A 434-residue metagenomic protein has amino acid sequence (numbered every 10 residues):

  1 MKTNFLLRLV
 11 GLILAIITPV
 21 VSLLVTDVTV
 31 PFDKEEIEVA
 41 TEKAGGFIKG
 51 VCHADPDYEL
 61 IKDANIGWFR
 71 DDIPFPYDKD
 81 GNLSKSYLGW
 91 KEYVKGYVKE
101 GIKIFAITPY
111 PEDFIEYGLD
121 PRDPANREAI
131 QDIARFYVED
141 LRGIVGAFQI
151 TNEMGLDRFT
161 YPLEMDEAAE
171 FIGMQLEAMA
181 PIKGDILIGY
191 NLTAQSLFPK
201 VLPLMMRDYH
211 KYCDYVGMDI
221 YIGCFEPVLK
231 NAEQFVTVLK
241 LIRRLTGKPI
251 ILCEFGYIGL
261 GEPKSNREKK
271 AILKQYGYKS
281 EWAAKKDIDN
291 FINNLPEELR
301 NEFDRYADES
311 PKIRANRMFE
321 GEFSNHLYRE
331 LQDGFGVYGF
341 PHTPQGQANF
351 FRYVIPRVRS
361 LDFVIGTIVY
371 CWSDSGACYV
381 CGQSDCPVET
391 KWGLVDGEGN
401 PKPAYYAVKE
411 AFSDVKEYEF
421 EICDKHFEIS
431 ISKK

Functional and structural regions predicted by a protein language model:
K2-A54, A64, E419, C423-K434: Mature N-terminal, pre-catalytic/accessory segment of carbohydrate-active enzymes
T29-I37, D80-G81, Q149, M154 (+5 more regions): Aromatic-rich peripheral "rim/lid" segments of glycoside hydrolase catalytic domains that contact and position glycan
V30-D132, Q149, Q332-G336: N-terminal substrate-binding region of glycoside hydrolase catalytic domains
Y58-N65, L88-F105, Y137-R142, M205-K211 (+2 more regions): Acidic (Asp/Glu)-rich catalytic clusters
F69, Y137, F148, V216 (+4 more regions): Conserved, mostly hydrophobic/aromatic
F69-D71, A106-T108, G146, N152 (+4 more regions): Aromatic- and acid-rich polysaccharide-binding/catalytic face of secreted or lumenal carbohydrate-active enzymes
K79-L88, E116-C213, D219-T237, Y379-E398: Active-site cleft segment of glycoside hydrolase catalytic domains centered on the general acid/base Glu
S265-P341: A solvent-exposed, charged loop/short amphipathic helix patch at secondary-structure junctions
